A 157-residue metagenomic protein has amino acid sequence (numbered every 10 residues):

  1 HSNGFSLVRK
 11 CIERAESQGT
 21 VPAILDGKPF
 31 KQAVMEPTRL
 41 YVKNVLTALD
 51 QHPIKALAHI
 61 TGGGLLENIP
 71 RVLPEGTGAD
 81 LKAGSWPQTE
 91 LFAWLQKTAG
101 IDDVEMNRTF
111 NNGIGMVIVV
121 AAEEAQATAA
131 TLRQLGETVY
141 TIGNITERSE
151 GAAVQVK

Functional and structural regions predicted by a protein language model:
H1-V8, E150: Short, Lys/Arg- and Gly-enriched loop/turn segments at beta-strand edges
K10-K157: Glycine-/charge-enriched secondary-structure boundary and capping motifs
